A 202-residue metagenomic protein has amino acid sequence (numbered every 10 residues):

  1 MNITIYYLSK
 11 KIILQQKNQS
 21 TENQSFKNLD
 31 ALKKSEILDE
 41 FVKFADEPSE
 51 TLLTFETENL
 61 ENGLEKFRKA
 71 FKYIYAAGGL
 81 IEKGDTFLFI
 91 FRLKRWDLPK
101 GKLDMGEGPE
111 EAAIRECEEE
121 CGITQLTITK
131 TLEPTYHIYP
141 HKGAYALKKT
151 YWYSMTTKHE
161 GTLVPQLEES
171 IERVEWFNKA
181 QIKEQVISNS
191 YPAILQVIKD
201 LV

Functional and structural regions predicted by a protein language model:
M1-D46: N-terminal leader/capping segments at the start of a protein or of a new domain
N2, A76, K148-W152: Short hydrophobic/aromatic beta-strand or adjacent loop that forms the aromatic wall/cage of a ligand/substrate-binding
Y7, L14-K17, Q24-F26, R95 (+1 more regions): Nudix hydrolase/Nudix homology domain
F26, A31, E82-E118: Conserved Nudix-box catalytic region and its N-terminal flanking loop in Nudix hydrolases and closely related
K34-G78: Acidic, metal-coordinating catalytic segment for phosphate/diphosphate chemistry, firing primarily on the Nudix
G78, T86, R173: Conserved beta-strand and immediately adjacent loop positions that scaffold enzyme active sites
I81-G84, M155-T157: Active-site beta-strand termini and strand-to-loop segments that position acidic
L103-P192: Unchanged
